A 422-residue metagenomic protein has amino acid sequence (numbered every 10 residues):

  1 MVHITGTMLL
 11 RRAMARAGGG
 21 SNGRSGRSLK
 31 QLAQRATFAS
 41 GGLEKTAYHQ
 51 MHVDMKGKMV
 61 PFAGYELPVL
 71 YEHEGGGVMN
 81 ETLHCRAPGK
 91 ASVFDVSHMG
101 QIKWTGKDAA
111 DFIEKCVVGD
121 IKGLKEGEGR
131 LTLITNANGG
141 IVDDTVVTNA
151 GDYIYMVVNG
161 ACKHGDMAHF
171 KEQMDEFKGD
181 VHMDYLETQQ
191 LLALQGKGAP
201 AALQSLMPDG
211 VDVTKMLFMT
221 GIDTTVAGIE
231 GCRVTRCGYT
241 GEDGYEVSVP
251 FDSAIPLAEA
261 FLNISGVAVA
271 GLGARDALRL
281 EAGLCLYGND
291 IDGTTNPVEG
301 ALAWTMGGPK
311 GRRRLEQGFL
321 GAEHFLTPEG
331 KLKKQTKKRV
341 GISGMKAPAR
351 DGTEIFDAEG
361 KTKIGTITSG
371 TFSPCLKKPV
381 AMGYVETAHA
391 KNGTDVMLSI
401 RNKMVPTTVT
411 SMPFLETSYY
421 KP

Functional and structural regions predicted by a protein language model:
M1-G41: N-terminal mitochondrial targeting presequence
V2, L29-T132, G140: Acidic, proline/glycine-enriched N-terminal capping motif
L9-A13, S28, F38-P61, L67-G75 (+1 more regions): Conserved, structured C-terminal
H84, V146-V147, R236: Short beta-strand elements
D95, D144, E246: Acidic active-site catalytic centers that drive phospho-/nucleotidyl reactions and related ester hydrolyses
K107-I141, A199-E230: Internal amphipathic helical hairpin motif
K115, G119-Q173: Well-ordered mid-protein domain cores that form the structural environment of catalytic cofactors
